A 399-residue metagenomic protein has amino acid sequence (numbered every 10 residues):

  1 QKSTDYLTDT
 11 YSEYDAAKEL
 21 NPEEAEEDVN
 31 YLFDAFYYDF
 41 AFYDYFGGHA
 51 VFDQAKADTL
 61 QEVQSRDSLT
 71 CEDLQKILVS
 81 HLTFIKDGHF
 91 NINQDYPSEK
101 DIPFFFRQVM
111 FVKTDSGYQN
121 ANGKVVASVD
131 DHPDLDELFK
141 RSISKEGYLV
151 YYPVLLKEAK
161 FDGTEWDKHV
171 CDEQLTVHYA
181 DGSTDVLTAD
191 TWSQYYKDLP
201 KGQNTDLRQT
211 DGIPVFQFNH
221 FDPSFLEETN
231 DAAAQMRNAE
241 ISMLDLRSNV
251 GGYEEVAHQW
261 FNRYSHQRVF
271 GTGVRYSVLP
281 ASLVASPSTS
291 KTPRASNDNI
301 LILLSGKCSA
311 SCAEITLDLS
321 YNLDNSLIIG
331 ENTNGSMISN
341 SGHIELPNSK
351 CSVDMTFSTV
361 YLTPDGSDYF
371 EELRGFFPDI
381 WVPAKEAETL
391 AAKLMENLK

Functional and structural regions predicted by a protein language model:
Q1-I241, S248-V250, E396-N397: Flexible, low-complexity junctional segments that flank or bridge functional domains
F111, A234, Q259-H266, D318-D324: Short, surface-exposed basic-aromatic patches at helix termini and helix-loop junctions that form
T191-N204, T363-Y369, A384-A387: Short, surface-exposed linear segments at secondary-structure transitions and domain or protein termini
P214-Q217, S242-D245, I300-S305, L327-G330 (+1 more regions): Structural recognition of the beta-strand scaffold that forms the well-ordered cores of secreted hydrolase catalytic
H220-S224, S248-E254, K307-S311, T333-S336 (+1 more regions): Solvent-exposed loop/turn segments at secondary-structure junctions within structured extracellular/periplasmic domains
V250-I300, I338-K350, F357-T363, Y369-L373: Gly/Ser/Thr-rich loop/hinge elements
I300-N322, L327-G335: Extended C-terminal subregions enriched in glycine
Y369-K399: Low-complexity, Gly/Ser/Thr/Pro-rich intrinsically disordered linker/tail segments
